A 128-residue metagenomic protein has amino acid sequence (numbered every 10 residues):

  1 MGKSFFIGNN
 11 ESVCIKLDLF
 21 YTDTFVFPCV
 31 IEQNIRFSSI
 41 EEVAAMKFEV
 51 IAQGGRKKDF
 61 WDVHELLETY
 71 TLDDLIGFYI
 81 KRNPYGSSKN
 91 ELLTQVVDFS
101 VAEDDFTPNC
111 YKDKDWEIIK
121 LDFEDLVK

Functional and structural regions predicted by a protein language model:
M1-K128: Compositionally biased terminal segments of proteins
